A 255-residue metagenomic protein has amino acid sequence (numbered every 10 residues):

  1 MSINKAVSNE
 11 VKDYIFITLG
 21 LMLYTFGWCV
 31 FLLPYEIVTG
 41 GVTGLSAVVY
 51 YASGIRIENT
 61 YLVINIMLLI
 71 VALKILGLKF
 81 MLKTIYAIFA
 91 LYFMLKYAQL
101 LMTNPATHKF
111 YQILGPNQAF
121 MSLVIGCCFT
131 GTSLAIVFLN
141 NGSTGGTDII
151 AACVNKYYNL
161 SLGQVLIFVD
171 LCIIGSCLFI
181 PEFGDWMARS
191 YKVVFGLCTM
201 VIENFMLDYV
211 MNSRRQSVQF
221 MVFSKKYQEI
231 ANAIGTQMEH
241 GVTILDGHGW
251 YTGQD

Functional and structural regions predicted by a protein language model:
S2-Q228, Q237: Core subunits and conserved enzymes of cellular information-processing and envelope-translocation systems across
Q228-D255: Terminal membrane-proximal soluble interaction domains of membrane-associated proteins
